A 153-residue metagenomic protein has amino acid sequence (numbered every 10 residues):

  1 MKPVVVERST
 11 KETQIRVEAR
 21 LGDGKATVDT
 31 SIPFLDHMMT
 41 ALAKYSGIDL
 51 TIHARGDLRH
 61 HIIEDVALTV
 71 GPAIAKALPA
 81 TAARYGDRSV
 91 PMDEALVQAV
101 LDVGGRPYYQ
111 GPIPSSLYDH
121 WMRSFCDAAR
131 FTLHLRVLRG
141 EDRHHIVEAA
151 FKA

Functional and structural regions predicted by a protein language model:
M1-A153: Polyanion-binding surfaces on beta-sheet-dominated domains and ring/shell assemblies
